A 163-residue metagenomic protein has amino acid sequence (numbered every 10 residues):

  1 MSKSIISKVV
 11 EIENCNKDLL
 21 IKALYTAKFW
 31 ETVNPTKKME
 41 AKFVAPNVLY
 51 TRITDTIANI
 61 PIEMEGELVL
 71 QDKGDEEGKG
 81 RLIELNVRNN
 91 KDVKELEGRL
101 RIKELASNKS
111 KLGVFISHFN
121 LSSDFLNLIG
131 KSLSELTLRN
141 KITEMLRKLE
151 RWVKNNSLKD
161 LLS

Functional and structural regions predicted by a protein language model:
M1-Y50: Hydrophobic ligand-binding cavity/cleft-lining segments
K3-I5, P46, P61-E63, V93-E95 (+1 more regions): A general secondary-structure signal for short beta-strands and their flanking turns/coil in non-transmembrane regions
S7-E11, E63-E67, E97-R99: Well-ordered beta-strand positions in beta-sheet-rich domains
S7-I12, T51, I83-V87, V114-I116: Residue-level detection of beta-strand scaffold positions
N14-K17, K42-P46, Q71-K79, R101-G113: A short, structured loop/turn motif at beta-sheet edges
N16-Y25, S134-K141, M145: Short amphipathic alpha-helical segments
K28-T32, A41-N90, E144-N156, D160-S163: Glycine-rich portal/gate segments that line the openings of hydrophobic small-molecule binding cavities
N86-T143, L162: Beta-strand/loop substructures that line and gate deep hydrophobic ligand-binding cavities in soluble
